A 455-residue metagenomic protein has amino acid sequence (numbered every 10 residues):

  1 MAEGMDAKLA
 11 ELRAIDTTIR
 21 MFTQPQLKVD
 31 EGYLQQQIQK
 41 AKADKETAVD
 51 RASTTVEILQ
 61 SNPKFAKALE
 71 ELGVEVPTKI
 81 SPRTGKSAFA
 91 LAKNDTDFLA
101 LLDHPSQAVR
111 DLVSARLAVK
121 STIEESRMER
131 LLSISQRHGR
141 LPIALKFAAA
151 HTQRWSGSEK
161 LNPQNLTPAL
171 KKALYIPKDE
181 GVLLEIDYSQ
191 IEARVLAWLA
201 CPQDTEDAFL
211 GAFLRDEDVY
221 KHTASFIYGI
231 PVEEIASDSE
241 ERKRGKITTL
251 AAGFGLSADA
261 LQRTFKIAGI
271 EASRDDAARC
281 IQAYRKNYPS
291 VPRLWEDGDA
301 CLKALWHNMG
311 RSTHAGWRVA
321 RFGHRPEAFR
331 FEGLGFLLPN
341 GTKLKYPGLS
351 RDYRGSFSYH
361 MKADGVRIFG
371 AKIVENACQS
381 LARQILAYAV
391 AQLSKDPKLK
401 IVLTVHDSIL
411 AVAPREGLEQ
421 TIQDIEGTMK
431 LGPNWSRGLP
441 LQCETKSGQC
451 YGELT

Functional and structural regions predicted by a protein language model:
M1-L166, I176-V182, S189, A258-G333 (+1 more regions): Conserved "right-hand" nucleotidyltransferase catalytic core of DNA-directed polymerases
A2-A14, I385-I409: Active-site palm subdomain of RNA-directed nucleic acid polymerases
R20-Q24, P142, S225-D396, P440 (+1 more regions): Conserved catalytic core of nucleic-acid polymerases
A52, Q60-K64, K243, L403-S408 (+1 more regions): Short Gly/Ser/Thr- and Asp/Glu-enriched loop/turn motifs at secondary-structure junctions
A144-E233: Function-dense linear segments that define catalytic or interfacial modules in macromolecule-processing proteins
Q153, D187, A224, L261 (+4 more regions): Hydrophobic, well-ordered secondary-structure elements that form the walls of internal hydrophobic environments
L410-P414: Short hydrophobic/aromatic beta-strand micro-patches that form the beta-sheet surface supporting nucleotide- or nucleic
T421-M429: Short amphipathic alpha-helices in soluble, non-transmembrane regions that often serve as interface/regulatory elements
